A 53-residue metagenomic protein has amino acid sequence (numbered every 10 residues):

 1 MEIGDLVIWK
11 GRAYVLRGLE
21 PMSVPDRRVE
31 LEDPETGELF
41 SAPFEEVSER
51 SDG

Functional and structural regions predicted by a protein language model:
M1-K10: Short coil-to-beta transition motif at edge beta-strands of beta-rich domains
I8-W9, M22, D33-P34: Acidic surface patches and DE-rich sequence motifs
R12-M22: Short beta-strand-centered aromatic/proline hotspots
M22-S23, E45: Coiled-coil-like amphipathic alpha-helices with heptad-repeat character
P25-E30: Short aromatic-glycine-enriched beta-strand elements
E32-G53: Intrinsically disordered, low-complexity, charged/polar segments
